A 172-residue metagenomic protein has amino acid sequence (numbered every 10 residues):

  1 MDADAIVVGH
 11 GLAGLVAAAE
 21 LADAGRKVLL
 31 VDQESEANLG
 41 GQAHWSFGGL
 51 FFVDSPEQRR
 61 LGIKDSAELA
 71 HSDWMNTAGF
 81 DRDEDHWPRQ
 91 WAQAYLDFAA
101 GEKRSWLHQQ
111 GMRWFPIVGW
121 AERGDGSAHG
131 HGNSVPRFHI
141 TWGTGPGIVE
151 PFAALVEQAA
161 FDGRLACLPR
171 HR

Functional and structural regions predicted by a protein language model:
M1-A3, L168: Core beta-strand elements of the Rossmann-like FAD/NAD(P) dinucleotide-binding domain in flavoenzyme oxidoreductases
A3-L30: N-terminal Rossmann-like FAD-binding beta1-loop-alpha1 element of flavoenzymes
L12, N38-G41, Q58-L61, I140-G143: Alpha-helix capping and helix-loop boundary segments enriched in small/acidic/polar residues
D23-F47: Glycine-rich FAD pyrophosphate-binding loop
Q33-S35, Q42, D54, L96-G101 (+1 more regions): Active-site-adjacent structural elements in enzyme catalytic domains
E34, E57, G119-A121: Residue-level "edge-of-site" marker
G49-L96, H108-Q110, F115-P116: Glycine-rich active-site loop/strand segments that organize a redox cofactor
A92-R172: Conserved redox-cofactor binding core of oxidoreductases
